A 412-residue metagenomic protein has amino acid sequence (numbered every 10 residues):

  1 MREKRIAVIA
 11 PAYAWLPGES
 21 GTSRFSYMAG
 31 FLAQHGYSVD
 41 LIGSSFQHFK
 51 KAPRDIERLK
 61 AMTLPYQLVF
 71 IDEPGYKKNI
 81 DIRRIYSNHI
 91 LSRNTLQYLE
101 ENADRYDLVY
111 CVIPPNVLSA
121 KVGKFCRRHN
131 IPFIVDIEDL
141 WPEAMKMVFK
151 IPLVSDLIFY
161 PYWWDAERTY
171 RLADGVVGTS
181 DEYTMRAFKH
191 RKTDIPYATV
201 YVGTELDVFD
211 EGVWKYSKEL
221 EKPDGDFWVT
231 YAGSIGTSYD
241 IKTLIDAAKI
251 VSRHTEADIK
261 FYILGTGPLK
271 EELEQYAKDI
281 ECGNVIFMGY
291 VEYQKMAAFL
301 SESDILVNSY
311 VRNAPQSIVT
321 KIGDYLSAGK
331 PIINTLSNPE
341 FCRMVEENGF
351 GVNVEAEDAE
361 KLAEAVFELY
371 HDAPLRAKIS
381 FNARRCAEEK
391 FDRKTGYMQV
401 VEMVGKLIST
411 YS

Functional and structural regions predicted by a protein language model:
M1-Y66, S412: N-terminal subdomain of nucleotide-sugar transferases
V117-A120, K124-R128, D156-V176: Membrane-proximal helix-turn-helix segments that form the acceptor-binding/catalytic region of lipid-linked
D174, L300-S317, K330-I333: Acidic donor-binding loop of glycosyltransferase active sites
E182, G203: Carbohydrate-associated surface elements
E221-Y239, L244-K249, Y262: Conserved donor-binding/catalytic core segment of Leloir-type glycosyltransferases
T255-E256, Y262, E271-K295: Nucleotide-activated donor-binding/catalytic signature segment of Leloir-type glycosyltransferases, i.e., the conserved
P339-V366, L375: Change "using UDP/GDP/dTDP sugars" to "using nucleotide sugars
K361, E368, L375-K390: A short, well-ordered alpha-helix in the C-terminal region of glycosyltransferases
